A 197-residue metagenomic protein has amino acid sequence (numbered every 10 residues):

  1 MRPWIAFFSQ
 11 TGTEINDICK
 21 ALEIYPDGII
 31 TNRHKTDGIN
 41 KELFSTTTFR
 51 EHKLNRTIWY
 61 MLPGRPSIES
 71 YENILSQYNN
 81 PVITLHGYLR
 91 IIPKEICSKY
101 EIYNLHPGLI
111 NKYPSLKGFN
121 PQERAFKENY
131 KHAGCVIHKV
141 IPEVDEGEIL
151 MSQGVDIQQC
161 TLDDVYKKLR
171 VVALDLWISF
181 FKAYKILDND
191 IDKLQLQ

Functional and structural regions predicted by a protein language model:
M1-Q197: One-carbon transfer enzymes
